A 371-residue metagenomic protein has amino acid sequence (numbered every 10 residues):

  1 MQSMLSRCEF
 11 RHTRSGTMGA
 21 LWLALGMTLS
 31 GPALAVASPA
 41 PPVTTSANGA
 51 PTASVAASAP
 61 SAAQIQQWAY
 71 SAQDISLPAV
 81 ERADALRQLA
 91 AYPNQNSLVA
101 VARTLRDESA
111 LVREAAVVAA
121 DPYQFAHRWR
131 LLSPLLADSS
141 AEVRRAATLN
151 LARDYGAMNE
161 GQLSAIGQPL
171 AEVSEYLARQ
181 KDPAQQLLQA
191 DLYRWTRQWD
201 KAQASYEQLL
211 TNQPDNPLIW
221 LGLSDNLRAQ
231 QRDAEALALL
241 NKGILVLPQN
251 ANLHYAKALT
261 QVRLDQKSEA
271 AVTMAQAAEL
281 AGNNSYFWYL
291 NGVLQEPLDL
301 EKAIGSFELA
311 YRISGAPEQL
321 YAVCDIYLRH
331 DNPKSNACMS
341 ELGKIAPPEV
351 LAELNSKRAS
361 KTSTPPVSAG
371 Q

Functional and structural regions predicted by a protein language model:
P42-S61, V80-Y92, R103, L111-F125 (+9 more regions): Structural detector for internal amphipathic alpha-helices that build alpha-solenoid repeat scaffolds
A59-A72, N94-R106, F125-A137, M158-S174 (+2 more regions): Amphipathic alpha-helical scaffolding segments comprising HEAT/armadillo-like alpha-solenoid repeats
A72-V80, L105-L111, L136-E142, R179-Q180: Short coil turns that connect the paired helices of HEAT/ARM alpha-solenoid repeats
A79, A110-R113, A141, P183-A184 (+5 more regions): Helix-start (N-cap) detector for alpha-helical repeat units in TPR-like alpha-solenoids, especially tetratricopeptide
R106, A137, A178, L210-T211 (+4 more regions): Conserved structural position within tetratricopeptide repeats
A126-W129, L163-A171, T196-S205, Q230-K242 (+3 more regions): Structural signature of tandem alpha-helical TPR/SEL1-like repeats, specifically the intra-repeat loop/turn
Q180-K181, P214, P248-Q249, A281-G282 (+2 more regions): Short coil turns that delineate tetratricopeptide repeat
P297, S314-Q371: Terminal, low-structured helical/coil segments at or just beyond the last alpha-helical repeat
